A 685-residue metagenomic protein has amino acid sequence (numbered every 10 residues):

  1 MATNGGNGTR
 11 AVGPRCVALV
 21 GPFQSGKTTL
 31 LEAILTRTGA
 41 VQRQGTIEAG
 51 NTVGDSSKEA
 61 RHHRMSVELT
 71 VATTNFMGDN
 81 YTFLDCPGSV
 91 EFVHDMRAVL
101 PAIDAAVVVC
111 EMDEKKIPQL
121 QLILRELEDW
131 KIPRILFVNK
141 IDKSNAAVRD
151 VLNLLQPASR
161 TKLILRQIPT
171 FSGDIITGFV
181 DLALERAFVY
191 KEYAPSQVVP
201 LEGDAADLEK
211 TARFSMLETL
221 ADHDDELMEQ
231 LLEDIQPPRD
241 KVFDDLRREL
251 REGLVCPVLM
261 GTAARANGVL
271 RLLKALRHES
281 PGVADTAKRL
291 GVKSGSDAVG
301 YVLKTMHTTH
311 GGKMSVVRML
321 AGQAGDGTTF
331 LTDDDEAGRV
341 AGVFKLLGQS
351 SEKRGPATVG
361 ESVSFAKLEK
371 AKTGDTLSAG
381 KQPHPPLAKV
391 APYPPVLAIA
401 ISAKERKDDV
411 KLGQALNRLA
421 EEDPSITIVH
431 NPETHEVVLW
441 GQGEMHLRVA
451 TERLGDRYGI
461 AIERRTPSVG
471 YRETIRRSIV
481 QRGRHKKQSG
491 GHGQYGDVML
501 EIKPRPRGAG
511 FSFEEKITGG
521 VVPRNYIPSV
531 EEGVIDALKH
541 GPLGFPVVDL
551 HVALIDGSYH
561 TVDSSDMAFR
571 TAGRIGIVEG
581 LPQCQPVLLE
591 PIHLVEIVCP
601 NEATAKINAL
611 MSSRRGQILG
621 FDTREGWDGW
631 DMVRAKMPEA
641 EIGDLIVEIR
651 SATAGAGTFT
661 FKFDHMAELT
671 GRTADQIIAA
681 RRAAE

Functional and structural regions predicted by a protein language model:
M1-E685: Structural and coupling elements of P-loop NTPases
